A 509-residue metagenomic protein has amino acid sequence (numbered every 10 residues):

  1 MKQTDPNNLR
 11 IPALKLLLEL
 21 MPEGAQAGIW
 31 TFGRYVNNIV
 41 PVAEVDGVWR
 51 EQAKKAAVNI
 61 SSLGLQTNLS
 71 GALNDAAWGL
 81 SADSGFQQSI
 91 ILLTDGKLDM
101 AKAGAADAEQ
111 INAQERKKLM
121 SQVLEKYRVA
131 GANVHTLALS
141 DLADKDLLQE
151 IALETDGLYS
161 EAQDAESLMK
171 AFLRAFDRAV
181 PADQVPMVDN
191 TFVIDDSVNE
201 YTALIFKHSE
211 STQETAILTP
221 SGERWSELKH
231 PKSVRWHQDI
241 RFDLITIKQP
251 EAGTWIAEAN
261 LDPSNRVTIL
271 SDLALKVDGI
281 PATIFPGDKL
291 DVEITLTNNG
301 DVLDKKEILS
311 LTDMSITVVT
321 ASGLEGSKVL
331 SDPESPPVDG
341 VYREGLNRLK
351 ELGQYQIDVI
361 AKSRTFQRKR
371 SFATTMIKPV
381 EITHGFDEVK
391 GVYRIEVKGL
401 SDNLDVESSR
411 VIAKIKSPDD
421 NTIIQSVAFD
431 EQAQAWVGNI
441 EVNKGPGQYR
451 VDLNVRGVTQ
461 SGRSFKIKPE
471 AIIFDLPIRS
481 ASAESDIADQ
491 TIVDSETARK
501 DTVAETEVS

Functional and structural regions predicted by a protein language model:
M1-E44, L69-A77, S81, F86-T94 (+1 more regions): Von Willebrand factor
N59-L63, T94-T155, A162, S167-A175: VWA/integrin I-like adhesion module and closely mimicked acidic/polar interface patches used
Y159, Q163-R241, T246-K248, I256-N260 (+1 more regions): C-terminal "exit" segments of structured domains
V185-P186, V267-K289, T295-T297, S371-G391 (+2 more regions): Short, compositionally biased P/S/T/A/G/V-rich stretches that sit at domain boundaries
K232-I245, E251, E334-G345, D430-N439: Aromatic sugar-binding surface patches on proteins that engage polysaccharides or sugar-phosphate polymers
K248-E251, N347-Q354, I440-Y449: Surface-exposed, short loops/turns at beta-strand junctions within beta-sandwich domains
D272-A274, T365-G391, R463-R499: Short beta-strand elements
K289-V302, M314, G391-S401, D452-N454: Beta-strand-rich structural segments
